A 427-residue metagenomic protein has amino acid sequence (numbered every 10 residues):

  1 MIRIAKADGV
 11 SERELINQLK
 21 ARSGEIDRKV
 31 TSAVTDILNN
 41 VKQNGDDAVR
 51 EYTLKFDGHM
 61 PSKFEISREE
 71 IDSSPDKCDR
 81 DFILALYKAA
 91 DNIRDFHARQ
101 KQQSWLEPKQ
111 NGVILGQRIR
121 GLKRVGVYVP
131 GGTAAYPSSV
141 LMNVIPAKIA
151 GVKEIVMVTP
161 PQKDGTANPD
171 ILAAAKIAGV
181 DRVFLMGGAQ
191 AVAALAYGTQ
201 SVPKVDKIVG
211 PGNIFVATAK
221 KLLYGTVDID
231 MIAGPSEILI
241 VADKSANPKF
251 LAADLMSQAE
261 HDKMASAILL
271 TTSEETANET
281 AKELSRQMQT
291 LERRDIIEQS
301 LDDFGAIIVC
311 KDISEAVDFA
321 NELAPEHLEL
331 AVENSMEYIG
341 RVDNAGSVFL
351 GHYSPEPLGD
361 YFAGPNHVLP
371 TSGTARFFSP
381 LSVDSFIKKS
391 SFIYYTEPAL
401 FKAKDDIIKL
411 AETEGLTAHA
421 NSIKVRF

Functional and structural regions predicted by a protein language model:
M1-K123: N-terminal Rossmann-like NAD(P)+-binding subdomain of aldehyde/semialdehyde dehydrogenases
R3-G9, R182-G187, I307-D312: Short acidic-hydrophobic, aromatic-tinged amphipathic segments that line or gate anion-handling sites
E107-A173: Conserved small-residue-rich beta-alpha loop and adjacent elements that most often cradle the phosphate/pyrophosphate
M142-K153, K176-A178, A196-V202, K220-L222 (+1 more regions): Alpha-helix C-terminal capping segments
G179-F250, D254-S257, H261-S266: Conserved NAD(P)+-binding/catalytic subdomain of aldehyde/semialdehyde dehydrogenases
V209-P211, M231-A242, Q258-A281, I297-I308 (+2 more regions): Short loop-to-beta-strand entry elements in the cores of soluble alpha/beta enzymes
N321-F427: C-terminal core of ALDH-fold dehydrogenases
